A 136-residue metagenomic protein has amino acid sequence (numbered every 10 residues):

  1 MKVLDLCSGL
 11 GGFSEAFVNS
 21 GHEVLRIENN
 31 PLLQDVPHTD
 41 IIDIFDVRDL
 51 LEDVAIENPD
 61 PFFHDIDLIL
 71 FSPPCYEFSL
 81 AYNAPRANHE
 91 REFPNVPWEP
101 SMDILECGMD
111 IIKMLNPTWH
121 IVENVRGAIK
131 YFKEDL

Functional and structural regions predicted by a protein language model:
M1-L136: Conserved active-site and SAM-binding loop architecture of S-adenosyl-L-methionine-dependent nucleic-acid
